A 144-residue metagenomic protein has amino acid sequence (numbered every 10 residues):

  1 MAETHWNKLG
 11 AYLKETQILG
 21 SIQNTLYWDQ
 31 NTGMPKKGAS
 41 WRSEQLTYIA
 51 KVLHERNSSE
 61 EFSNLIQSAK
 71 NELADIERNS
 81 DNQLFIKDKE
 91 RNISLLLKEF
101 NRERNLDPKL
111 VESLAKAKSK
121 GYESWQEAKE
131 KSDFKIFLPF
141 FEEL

Functional and structural regions predicted by a protein language model:
A2-L144: A well-structured
